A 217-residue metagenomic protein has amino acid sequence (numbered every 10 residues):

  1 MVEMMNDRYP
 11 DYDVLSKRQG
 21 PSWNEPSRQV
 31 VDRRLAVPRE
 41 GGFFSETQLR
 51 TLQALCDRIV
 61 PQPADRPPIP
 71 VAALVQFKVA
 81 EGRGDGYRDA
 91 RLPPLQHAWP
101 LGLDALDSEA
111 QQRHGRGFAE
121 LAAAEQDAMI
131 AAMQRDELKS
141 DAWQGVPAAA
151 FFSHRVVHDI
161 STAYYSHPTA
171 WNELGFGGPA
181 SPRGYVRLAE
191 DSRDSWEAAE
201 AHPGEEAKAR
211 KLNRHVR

Functional and structural regions predicted by a protein language model:
M1-R18, V30-V37, T47, T51-A54 (+2 more regions): Mature-region segments of soluble proteins
S22, P38-R39: A short linear-motif detector with a strong N-terminal bias
W23-R28: N-terminal export signals and maturation junctions of secreted/periplasmic proteins
